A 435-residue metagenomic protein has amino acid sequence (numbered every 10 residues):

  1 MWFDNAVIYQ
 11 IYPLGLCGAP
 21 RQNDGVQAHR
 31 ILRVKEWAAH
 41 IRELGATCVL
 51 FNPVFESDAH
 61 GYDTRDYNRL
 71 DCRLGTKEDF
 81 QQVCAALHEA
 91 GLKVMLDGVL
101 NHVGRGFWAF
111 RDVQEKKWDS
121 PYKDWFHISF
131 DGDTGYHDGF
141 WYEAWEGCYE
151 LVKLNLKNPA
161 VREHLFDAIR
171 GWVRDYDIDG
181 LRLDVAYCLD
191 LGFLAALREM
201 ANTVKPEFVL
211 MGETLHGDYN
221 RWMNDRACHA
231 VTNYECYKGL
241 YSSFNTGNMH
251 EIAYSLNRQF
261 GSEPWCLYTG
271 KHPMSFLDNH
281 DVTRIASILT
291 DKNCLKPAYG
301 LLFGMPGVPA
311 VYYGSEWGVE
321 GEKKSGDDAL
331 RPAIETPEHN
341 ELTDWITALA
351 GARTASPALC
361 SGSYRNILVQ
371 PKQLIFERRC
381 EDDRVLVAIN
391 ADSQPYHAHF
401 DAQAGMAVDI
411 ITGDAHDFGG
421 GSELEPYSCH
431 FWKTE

Functional and structural regions predicted by a protein language model:
M1-L96, N101-V103, W108-D112, G147-C148 (+2 more regions): N-terminal structural segment of carbohydrate-active enzymes
L14-I31, D63-K77, G147-R162, D179-C188 (+3 more regions): The substrate-binding groove and active-site-proximal loops of carbohydrate-active enzymes, especially glycoside
V26-Q27, H60-C72, L100-G139, N224-E235 (+1 more regions): Aromatic- and acidic-residue-enriched segments that line the glycan-binding/catalytic groove of carbohydrate-active
A90, Q114, R174, D184-L267 (+4 more regions): Active-site-proximal helices and loops of the catalytic beta/alpha 8
A90, W108-L151, G239-S262: Core domains of carbohydrate- and sulfate-ester-processing enzymes
D225, K271-N293, Y299-N340: Aromatic/acidic polysaccharide-binding cleft in carbohydrate-active enzymes
I367-D401: Carbohydrate-binding surface patches
F418-E435: C-terminal beta-strand-rich structural cap/linker in extracellular carbohydrate-active enzymes
